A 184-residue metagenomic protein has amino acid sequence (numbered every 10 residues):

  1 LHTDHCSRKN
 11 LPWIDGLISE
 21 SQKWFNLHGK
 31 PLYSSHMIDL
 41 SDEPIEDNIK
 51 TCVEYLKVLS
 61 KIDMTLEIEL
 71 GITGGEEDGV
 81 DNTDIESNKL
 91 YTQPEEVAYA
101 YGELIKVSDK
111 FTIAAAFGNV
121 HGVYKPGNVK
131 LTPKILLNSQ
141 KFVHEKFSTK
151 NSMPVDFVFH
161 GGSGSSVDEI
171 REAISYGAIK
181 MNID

Functional and structural regions predicted by a protein language model:
L1-T3, I38, E67-I68, A115 (+2 more regions): General beta-strand structural signal in soluble alpha/beta enzymes
H2-S7, V155-V167: Glycine-rich beta-to-alpha transition loops that act as phosphate-gripper elements at the mouths of alpha/beta enzyme
R8-M153, V167-E172, Y176: Alpha/beta enzyme core
L131, G161-S165, I183: Short amphipathic alpha-helical interaction segments
G177-D184: A hydrophobic, small-residue-rich beta->alpha segment in the mid-to-C-terminal subdomain of diverse proteins
